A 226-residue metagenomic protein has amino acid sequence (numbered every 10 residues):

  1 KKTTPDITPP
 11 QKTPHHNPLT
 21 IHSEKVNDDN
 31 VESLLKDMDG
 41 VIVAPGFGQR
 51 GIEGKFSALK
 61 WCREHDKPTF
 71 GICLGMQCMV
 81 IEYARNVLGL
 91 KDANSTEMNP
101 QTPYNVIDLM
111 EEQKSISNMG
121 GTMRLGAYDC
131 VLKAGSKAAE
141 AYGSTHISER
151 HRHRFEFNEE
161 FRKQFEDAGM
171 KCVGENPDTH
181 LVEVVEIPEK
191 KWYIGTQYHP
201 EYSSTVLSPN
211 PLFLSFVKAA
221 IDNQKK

Functional and structural regions predicted by a protein language model:
T4, T8, G40-D129, A134-K137 (+1 more regions): Cysteine-nucleophile active-site neighborhood
T4-D28, E32-L34, I147-K226: Acyltransferase
P14, H65, L88, A141-Y142 (+1 more regions): Residues at alpha-helix termini
D39-G40, K171: Short, Asp-centered acidic motifs that coordinate Mg2+ and/or phosphate in catalytic or ligand-binding sites
V43-G46, G143-I147, Y198: A broad detector of the eukaryotic-type serine/threonine protein kinase catalytic domain
L90-K91, S144-T145, K171: Short coil/loop linkers at secondary-structure junctions
E112-N158, Q164-D167, E183-P188: Substrate-binding/catalytic lobe of Class I Rossmann-like enzymes that use SAM or dcSAM, i.e., the mid-to-C-terminal
